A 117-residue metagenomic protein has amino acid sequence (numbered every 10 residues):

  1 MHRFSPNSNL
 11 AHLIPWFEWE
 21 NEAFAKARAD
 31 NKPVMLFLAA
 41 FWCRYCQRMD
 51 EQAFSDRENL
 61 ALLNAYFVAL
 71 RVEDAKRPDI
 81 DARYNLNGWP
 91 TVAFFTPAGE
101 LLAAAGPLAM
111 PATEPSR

Functional and structural regions predicted by a protein language model:
M1-R117: Replace the tail clause
